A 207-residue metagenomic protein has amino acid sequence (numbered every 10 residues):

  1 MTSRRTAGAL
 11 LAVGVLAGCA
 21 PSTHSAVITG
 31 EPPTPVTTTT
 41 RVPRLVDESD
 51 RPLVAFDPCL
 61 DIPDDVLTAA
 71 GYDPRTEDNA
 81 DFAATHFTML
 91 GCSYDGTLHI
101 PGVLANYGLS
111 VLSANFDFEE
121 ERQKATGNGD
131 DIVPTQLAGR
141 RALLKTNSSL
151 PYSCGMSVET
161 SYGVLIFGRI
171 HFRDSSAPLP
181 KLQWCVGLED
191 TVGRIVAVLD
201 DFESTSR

Functional and structural regions predicted by a protein language model:
M1-A9: Bacterial N-terminal signal peptides that target proteins for export
V15-G18: C-terminal motif of bacterial Sec signal peptides marking the signal peptidase cleavage site
T23-R207: A small/polar (G/S/T-enriched), proline-flanked helix-loop surface module common in exported/cell-envelope proteins
